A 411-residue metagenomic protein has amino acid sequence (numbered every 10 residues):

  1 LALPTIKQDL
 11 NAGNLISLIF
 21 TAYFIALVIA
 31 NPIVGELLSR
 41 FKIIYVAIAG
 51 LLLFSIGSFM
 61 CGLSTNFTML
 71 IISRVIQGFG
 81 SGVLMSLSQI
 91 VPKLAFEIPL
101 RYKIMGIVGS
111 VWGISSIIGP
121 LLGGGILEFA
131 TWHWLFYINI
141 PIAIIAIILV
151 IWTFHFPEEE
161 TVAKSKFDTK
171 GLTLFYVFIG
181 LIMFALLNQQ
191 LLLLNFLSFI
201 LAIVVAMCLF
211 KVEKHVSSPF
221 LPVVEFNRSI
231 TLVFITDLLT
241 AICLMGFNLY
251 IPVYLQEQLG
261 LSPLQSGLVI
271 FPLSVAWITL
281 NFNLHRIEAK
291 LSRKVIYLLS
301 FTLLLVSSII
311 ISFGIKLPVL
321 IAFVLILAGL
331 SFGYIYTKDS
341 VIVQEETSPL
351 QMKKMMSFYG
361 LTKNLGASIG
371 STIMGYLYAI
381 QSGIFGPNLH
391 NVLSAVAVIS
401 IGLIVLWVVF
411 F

Functional and structural regions predicted by a protein language model:
L1, N11-N14, F20-A22, P32 (+3 more regions): 12-transmembrane solute porter fold
L1-W152, L299-L305, I309-F313, V319-L330 (+2 more regions): Transmembrane-helix bundle of Major Facilitator Superfamily
L3-I6, V91-P92, I126, F154 (+7 more regions): Hydrophobic alpha-helical interface/terminus motif in multipass membrane transporters
I44, R101-G113, A163-T173, V224-S229 (+1 more regions): Cytoplasmic-side transmembrane-helix entry/capping segments in multi-pass membrane proteins
G50, G171-V177, S198-L201, L273 (+2 more regions): Hydrophobic alpha-helical transmembrane segments of polytopic
C61, V150, I182, L187 (+5 more regions): Structural signal for membrane-spanning alpha-helices in multi-pass inner-membrane proteins, emphasizing helix cores
S64-T65, E97, T153-P157, L186-Q190 (+4 more regions): Short helix-capping/hinge motifs at transmembrane helix termini and TM-loop junctions
F129-T236, C243, V269: Hydrophobic transmembrane-helix bundles of small-molecule transporters
